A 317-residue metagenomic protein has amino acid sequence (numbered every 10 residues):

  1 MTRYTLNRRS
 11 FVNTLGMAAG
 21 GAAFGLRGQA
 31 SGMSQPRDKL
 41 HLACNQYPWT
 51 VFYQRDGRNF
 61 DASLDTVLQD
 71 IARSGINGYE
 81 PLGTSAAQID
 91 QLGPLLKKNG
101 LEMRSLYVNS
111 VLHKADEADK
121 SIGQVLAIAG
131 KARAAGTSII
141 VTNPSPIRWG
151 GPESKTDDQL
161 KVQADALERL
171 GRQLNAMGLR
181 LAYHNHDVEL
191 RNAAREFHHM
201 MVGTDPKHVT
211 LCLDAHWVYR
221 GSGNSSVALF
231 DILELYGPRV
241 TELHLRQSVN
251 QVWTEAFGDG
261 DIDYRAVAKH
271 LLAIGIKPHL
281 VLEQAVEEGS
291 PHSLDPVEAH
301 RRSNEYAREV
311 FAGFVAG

Functional and structural regions predicted by a protein language model:
T2-L26, A30-A43, P48-R58, A62-A72 (+2 more regions): Histidine-acidic metal/acid-base catalytic patches
L15-G16, A23, G78, I89 (+2 more regions): Active-site acidic/histidine proton-transfer and metal-coordination neighborhood in alpha/beta enzyme cores
N45-Y47, L82, V108, N143-S145 (+4 more regions): Active-site-proximal beta-strand/loop segments in catalytic clefts of secreted hydrolases
P48-A62, S110-I122, E153-D158: Active-site mouth loops of central-metabolism enzymes
L64-S85, G136: Catalytic domains of carbohydrate-active enzymes, especially glycoside hydrolases
G78-Q91, V111-I122, R148-P152, D187-A193 (+3 more regions): Acidic-and-aromatic substrate-binding clefts and catalytic sites of carbohydrate-active enzymes
Q88-G100, S105: Aromatic-lined substrate-binding rim segments of carbohydrate-active enzymes
